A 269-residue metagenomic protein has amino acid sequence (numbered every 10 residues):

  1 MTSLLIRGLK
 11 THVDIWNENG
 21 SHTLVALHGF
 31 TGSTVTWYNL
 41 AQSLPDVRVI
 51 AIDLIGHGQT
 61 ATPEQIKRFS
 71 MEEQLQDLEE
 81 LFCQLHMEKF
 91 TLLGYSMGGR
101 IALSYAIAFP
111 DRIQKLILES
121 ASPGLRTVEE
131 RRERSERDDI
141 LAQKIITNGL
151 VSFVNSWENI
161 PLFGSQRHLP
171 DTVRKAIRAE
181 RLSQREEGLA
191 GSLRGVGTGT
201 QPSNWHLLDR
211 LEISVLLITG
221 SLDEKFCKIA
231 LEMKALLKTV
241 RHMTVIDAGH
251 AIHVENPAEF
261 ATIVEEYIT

Functional and structural regions predicted by a protein language model:
L9-T62: Conserved HGGG/HGGXW glycine-rich cap/lid loop of the alpha/beta-hydrolase fold
D53-G58, S122, A248-G249: Short beta-to-alpha linker loops that shape the active-site pocket of alpha/beta-hydrolase fold enzymes
E72-F90: Conserved acidic catalytic loop of the alpha/beta-hydrolase fold
L92-G94, E119: Short beta-strand immediately N-terminal to the catalytic nucleophile in serine-hydrolase-like folds
G94, G98, A102: Gly/Ala-rich beta-loop-alpha elbow adjacent to hydrolase catalytic centers
I107, Q114-I146: Flexible "cap/lid" loop of the alpha/beta hydrolase fold
L182-L231: Conserved serine/cysteine hydrolase catalytic core
A248-P257: Catalytic histidine-centered segment of alpha/beta-hydrolase-like enzymes
